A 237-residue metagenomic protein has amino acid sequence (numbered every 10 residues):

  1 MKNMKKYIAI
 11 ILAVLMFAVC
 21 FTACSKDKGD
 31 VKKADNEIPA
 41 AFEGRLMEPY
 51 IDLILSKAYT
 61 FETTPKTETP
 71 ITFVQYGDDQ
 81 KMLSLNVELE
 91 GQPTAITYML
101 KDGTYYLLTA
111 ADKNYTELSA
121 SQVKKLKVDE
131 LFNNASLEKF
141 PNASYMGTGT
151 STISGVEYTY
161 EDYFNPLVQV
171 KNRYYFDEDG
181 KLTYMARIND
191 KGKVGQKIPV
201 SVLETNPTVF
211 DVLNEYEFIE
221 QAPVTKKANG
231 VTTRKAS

Functional and structural regions predicted by a protein language model:
M1-T22: Sec-dependent bacterial lipoprotein signal peptides
N3-Y7, D27, M82, D102 (+4 more regions): N-terminal cationic leader/targeting segments used for protein routing and processing
C20-K81, V209-S237: N-terminal leader/targeting segments and the immediate start of mature chains
F42-R45, D102-V170, V209-V212: Flexible, processing/modification-adjacent segments and terminal tails in exported/periplasmic/extracellular proteins
P49-D52, I71-D78, T97-M99, A143-T152 (+1 more regions): Short, exposed beta-strand/loop patches in secreted or surface proteins that constitute
P70-F132, T183-I198: An acidic-aromatic
M82-I96, S151-K226: Gly/Pro-enriched, hydrophobic low-complexity segments that function as extracytoplasmic propeptides/linkers
